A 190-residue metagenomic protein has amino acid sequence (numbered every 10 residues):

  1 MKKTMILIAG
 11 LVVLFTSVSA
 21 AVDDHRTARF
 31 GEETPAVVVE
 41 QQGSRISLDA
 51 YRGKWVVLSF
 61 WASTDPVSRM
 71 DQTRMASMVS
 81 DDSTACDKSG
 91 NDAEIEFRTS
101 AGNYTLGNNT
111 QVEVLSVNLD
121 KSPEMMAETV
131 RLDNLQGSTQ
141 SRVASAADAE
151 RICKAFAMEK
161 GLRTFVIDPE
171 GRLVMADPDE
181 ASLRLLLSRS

Functional and structural regions predicted by a protein language model:
T4-L14: Sec-dependent N-terminal signal peptides
A20-L48, M70, S80, S188: N-terminal "domain-start" segment that seeds a small globular fold
T27, L48-D49, L58, P66-D71 (+5 more regions): Extended hydrophobic-aromatic, low-complexity segments
R52-G53, F60-S77, D81, C86-E96: Conserved redox-active cysteine motifs that mediate thiol-disulfide chemistry, especially di-cysteine Cys-X(1-2)-Cys
K54-V56, V112, L162: Alpha/beta-hydrolase fold active-site loops
L115, D120-P169: Short, internal strand/loop/helix patches that form the active-site neighborhood or redox-interaction surface
K160-S190: Thiol-/selenol-based redox modules, centered on thioredoxin-like and closely related oxidoreductase domains
